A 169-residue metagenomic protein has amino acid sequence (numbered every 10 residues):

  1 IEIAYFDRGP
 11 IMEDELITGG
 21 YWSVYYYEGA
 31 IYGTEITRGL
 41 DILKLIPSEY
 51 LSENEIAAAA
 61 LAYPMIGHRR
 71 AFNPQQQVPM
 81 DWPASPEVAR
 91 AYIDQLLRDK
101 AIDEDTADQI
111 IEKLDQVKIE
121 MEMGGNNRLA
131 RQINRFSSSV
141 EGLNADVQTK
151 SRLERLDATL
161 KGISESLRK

Functional and structural regions predicted by a protein language model:
I1-L96: Feature marking well-ordered beta-strand scaffolds used for ligand recognition
A57-K169: Soluble extracellular-acting proteins and domains
